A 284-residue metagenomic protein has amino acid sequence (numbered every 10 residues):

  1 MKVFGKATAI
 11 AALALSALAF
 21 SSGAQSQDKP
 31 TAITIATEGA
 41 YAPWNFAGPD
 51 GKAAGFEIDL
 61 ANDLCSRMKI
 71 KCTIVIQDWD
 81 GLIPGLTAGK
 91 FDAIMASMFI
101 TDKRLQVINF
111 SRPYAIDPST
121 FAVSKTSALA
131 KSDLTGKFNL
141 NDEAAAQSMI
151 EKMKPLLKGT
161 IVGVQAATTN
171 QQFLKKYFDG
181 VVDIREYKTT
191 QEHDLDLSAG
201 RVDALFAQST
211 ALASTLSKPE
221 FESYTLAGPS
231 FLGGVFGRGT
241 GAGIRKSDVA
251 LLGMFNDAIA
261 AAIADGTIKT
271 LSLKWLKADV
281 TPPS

Functional and structural regions predicted by a protein language model:
A19-S21: N-terminal signal peptide c-region/cleavage motif recognized by signal peptidases
D28-M98, Q106, D265, A278: Extracytoplasmic small-molecule ligand-binding "clamshell" domains of the periplasmic binding protein/Venus flytrap
A36-Y41, V75-D80, G89, A93-T101 (+7 more regions): Beta->alpha turn/N-cap motifs
G39, I116-T120, S209, L216-N256 (+1 more regions): Periplasmic-binding protein-like
G39-A42, A53-S66, F121-V181, R185 (+1 more regions): Bilobed "Venus flytrap"/periplasmic-binding protein-like clamshell domains and structurally analogous long
D59-M68, S124-S148, I161, G237-A278: Extended ligand-binding regions for polar small-molecule ligands
N62-R67, V75-I76, D80-I94, V107-N109 (+4 more regions): Short helices/loops that flank or line small-molecule/ion binding pockets
S66, K71-M149, S223-V235: Acidic, polar ligand-binding/catalytic clefts
